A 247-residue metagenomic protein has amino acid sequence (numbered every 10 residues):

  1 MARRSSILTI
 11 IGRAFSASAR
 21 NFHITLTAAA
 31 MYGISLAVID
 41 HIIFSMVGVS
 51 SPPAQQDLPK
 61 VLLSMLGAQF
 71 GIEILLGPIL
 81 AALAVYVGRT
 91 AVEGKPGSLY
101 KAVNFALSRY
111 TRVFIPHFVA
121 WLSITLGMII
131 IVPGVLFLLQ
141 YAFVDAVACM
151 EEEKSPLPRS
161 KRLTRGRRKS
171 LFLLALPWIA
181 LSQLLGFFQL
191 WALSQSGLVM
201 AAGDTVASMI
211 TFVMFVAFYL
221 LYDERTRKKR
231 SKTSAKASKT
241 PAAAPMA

Functional and structural regions predicted by a protein language model:
M1-A247: Hydrophobic alpha-helical membrane segments
